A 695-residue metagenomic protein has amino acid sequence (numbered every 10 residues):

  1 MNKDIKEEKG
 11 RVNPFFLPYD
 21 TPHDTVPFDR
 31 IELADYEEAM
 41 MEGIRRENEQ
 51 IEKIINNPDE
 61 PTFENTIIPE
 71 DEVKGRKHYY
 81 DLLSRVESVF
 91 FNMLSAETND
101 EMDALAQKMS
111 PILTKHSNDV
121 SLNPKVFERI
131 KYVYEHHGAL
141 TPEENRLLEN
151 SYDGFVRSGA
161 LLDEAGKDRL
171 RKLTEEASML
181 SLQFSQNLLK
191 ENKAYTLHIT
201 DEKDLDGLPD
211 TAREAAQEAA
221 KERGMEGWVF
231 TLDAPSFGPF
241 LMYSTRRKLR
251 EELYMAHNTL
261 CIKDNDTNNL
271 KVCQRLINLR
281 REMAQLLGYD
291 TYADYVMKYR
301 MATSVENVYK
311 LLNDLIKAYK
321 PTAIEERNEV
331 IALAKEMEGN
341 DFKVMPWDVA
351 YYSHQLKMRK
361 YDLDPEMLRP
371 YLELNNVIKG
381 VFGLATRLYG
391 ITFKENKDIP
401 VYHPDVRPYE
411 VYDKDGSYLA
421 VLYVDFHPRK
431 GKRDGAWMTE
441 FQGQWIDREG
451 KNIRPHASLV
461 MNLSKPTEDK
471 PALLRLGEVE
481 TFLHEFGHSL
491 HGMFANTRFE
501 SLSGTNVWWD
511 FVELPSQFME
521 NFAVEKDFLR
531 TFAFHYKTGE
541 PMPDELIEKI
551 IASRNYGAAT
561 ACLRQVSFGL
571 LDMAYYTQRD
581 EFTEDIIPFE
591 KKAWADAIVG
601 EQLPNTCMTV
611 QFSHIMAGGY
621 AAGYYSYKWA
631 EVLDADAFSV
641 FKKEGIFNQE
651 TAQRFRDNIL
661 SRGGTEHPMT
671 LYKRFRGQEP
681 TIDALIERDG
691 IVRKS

Functional and structural regions predicted by a protein language model:
N2-L208, E214, F641: N-terminal helix-rich structural modules
D4-E38, E42, G227-V229, N376 (+8 more regions): C-terminal, non-catalytic "cap/extension" segments appended to globular domains
D20-D35, S88-M109, I130-K172, T231-K271 (+6 more regions): Short His/Asp/Glu-rich catalytic/ion-coordination signatures at enzyme active sites or charged loops
R45, E49, K53-E60, L82-A96 (+25 more regions): Intrinsically disordered or highly flexible coil/loop and linker segments, enriched in small and charged/polar residues
H78-N92, E149, D153, M255 (+3 more regions): Short, hydrophobic/amphipathic alpha-helical patches that form generic packing surfaces within helical domains
E143, L147-E149, Q186, K190-T231 (+9 more regions): Active-site-proximal, well-structured secondary-structure segments within enzyme catalytic domains
S464-L483: Short pre-active-site segment immediately N-terminal to the catalytic Zn-binding motif
